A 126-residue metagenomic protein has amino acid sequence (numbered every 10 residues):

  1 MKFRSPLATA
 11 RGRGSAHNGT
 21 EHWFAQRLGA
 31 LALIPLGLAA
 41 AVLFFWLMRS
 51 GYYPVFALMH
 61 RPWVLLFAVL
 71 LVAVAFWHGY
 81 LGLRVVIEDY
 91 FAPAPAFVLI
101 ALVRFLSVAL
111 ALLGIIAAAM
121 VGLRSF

Functional and structural regions predicted by a protein language model:
M1-F126: Membrane-embedded alpha-helical bundles that constitute the cytochrome b-like, heme-associated redox core of multi-pass
